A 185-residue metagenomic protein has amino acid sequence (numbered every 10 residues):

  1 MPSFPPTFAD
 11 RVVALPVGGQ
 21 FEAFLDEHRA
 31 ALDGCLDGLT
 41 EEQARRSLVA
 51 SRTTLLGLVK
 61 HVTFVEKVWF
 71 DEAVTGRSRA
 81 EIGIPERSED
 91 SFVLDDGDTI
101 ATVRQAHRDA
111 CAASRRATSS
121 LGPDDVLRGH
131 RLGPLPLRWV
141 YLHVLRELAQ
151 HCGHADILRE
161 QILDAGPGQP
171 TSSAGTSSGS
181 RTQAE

Functional and structural regions predicted by a protein language model:
P2-D10, G18-D37, E41-E89, G129-E185: Short, contiguous alpha-helical
P16-F21, T99-A101: Active-site rim elements
D90-R128, R138-V144: Acidic/histidine-rich alpha-helical segments that form the ligand environment of transition-metal centers
